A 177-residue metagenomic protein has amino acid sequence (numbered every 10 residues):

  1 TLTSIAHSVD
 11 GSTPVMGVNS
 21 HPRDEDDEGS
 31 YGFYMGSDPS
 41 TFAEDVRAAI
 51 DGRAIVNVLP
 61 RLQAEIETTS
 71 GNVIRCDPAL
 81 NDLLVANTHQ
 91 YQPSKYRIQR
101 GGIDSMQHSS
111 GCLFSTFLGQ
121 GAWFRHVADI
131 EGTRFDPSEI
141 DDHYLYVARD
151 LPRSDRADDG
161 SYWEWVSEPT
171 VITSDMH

Functional and structural regions predicted by a protein language model:
L2-S12, F124-D129: Short Gly/Thr/Asp-enriched flexible loops that form oxyanion-binding sites at enzyme active sites
T3-I5, D26, A122-F124, D155-A157: Short helix/loop capping segments that flank catalytic or ligand/cofactor-binding pockets
T13-S30, D38, T133-R149: Catalytic or ion-translocation cores adjacent to nucleophile or general acid/base/metal-coordination motifs in diverse
S20-C112: Catalytic core of DAGKc-family lipid kinases
V85, L151-H177: ATP/nucleoside-binding phosphotransfer catalytic cores, i.e., glycine-rich phosphate-binding loops
D104-S154: Gly/Ser/Thr-rich active-site loops/lids in small-molecule metabolic enzymes that frequently grip phosphoryl groups
